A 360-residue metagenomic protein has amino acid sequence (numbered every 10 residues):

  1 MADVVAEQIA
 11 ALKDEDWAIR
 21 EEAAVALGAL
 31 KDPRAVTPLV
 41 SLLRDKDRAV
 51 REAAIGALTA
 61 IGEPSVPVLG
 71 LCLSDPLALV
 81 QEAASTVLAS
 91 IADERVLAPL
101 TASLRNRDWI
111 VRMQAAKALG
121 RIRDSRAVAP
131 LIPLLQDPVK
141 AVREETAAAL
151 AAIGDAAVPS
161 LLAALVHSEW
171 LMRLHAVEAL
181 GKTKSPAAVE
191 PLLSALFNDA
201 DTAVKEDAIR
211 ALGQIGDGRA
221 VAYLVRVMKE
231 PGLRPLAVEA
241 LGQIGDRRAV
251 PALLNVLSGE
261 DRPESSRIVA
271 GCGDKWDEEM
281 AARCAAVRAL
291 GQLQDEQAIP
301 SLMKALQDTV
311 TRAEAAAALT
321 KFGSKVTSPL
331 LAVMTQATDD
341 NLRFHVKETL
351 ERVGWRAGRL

Functional and structural regions predicted by a protein language model:
M1-A2, A18-D32, S41, R48-E63 (+19 more regions): Structural detector for internal amphipathic alpha-helices that build alpha-solenoid repeat scaffolds
V4-L12: An edge-strand/N-cap motif at the start of beta-rich repeat modules
V4-V5, V36, V66, L97 (+7 more regions): Core helices of alpha-solenoid repeat scaffolds
G259-D261: Amphipathic alpha-helical segments within extended alpha-helical solenoids and repeat-rich scaffolds in large
L331-T338: TPR/TPR-like (Sel1-like) alpha-helical repeat modules
